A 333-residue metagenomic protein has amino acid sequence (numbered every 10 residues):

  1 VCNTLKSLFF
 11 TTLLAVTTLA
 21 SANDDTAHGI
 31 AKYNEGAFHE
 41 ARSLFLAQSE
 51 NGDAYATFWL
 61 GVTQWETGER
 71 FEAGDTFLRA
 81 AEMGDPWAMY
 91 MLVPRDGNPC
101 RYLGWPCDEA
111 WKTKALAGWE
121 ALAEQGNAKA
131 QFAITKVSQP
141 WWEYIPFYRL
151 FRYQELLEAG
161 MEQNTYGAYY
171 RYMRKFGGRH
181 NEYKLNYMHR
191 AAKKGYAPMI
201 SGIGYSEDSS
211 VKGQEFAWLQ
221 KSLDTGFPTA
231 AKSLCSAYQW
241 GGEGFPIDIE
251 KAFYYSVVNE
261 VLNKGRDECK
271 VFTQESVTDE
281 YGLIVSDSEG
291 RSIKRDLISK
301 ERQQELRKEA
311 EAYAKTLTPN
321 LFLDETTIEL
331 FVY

Functional and structural regions predicted by a protein language model:
A15-T18: N-terminal signal peptide c-region/cleavage motif recognized by signal peptidases
D24-E40, L44-A47, N51: Alpha-helical segment of the N-proximal tetratricopeptide repeat
E50-A54, M83-P86, L92, P99-C100 (+12 more regions): Short helix-capping/linker turns of helical repeat alpha-solenoids
A80-E82, A110-T113, A117-A123, P246-D267: TPR/TPR-like (Sel1-like) alpha-helical repeat modules
N263-Y333: Terminal, low-structured helical/coil segments at or just beyond the last alpha-helical repeat
